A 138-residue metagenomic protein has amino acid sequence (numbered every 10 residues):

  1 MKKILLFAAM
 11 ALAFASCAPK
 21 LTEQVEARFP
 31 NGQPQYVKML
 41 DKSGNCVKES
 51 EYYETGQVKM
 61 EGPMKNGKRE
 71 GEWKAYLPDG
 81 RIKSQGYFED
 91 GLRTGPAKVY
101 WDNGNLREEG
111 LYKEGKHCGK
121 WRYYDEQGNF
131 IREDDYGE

Functional and structural regions predicted by a protein language model:
M1-Q24: Bacterial Sec-dependent N-terminal signal peptides
C17-L77, R81-Y100, N105-K113, C118-Y123 (+1 more regions): Periodic aromatic/glycine/histidine/acidic cluster detector with a strong bias toward beta-strand repeat architectures
